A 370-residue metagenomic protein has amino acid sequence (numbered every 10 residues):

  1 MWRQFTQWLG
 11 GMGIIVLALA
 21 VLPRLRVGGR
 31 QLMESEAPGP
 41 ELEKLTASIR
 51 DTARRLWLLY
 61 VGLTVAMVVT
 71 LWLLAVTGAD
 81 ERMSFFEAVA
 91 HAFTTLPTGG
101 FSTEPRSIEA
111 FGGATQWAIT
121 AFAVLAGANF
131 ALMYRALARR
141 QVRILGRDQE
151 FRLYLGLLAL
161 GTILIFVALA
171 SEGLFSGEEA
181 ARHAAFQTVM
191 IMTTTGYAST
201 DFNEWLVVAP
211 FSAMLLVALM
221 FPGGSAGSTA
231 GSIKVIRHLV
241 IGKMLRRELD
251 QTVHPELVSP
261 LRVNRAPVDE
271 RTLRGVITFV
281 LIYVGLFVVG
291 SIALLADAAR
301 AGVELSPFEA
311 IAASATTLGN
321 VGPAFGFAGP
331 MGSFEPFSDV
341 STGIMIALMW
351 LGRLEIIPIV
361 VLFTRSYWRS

Functional and structural regions predicted by a protein language model:
M1-S370: Membrane-proximal intracellular helices of multi-pass ion channels
